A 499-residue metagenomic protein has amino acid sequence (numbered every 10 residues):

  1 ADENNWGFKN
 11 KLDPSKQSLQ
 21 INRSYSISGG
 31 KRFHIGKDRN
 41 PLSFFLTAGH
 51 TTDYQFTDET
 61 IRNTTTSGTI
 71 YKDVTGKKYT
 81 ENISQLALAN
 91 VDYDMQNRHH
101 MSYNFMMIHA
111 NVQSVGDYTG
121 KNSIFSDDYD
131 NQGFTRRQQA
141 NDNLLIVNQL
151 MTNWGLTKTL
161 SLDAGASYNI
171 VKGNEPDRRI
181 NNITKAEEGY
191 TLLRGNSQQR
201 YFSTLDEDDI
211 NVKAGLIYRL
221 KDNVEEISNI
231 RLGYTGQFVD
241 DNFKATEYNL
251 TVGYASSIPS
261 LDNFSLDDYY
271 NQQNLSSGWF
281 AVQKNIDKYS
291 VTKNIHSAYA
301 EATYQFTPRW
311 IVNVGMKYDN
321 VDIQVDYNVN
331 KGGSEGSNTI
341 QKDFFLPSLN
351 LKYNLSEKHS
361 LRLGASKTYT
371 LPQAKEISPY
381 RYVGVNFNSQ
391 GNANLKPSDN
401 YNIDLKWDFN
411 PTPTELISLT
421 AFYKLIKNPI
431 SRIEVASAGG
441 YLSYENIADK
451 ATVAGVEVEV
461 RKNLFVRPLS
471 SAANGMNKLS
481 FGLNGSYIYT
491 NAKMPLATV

Functional and structural regions predicted by a protein language model:
N10-D117, I146-L150, T157, L349: Transmembrane beta-barrel wall of Gram-negative outer-membrane proteins
H34-S43, N97-R98, T157-S161, K221-I230 (+5 more regions): Short loop/turn motifs that connect adjacent beta-strands in outer-membrane beta-barrel proteins
L42-L46, M101-Y103, L162-A166, V212 (+8 more regions): Transmembrane beta-strands of outer-membrane beta-barrel proteins
A48-Y54, M107-N111, Y168-N174, T204 (+9 more regions): Transmembrane beta-strands of outer-membrane beta-barrel pores
F56-N63, S114-N122, E175-I183, F243-N249 (+7 more regions): Outer-membrane beta-barrel translocator domains and adjoining extracellular loop/strand segments of Gram-negative
A110, Q199, S203, R219 (+2 more regions): Signature of Gram-negative outer-membrane beta-barrel scaffolds
N111, K172-N174, D240, D267-Q272 (+4 more regions): Surface-exposed extracellular loop regions of Gram-negative outer-membrane beta-barrel proteins, predominantly
A421-L425, L442-V499: Gram-negative outer-membrane beta-barrel transporters
